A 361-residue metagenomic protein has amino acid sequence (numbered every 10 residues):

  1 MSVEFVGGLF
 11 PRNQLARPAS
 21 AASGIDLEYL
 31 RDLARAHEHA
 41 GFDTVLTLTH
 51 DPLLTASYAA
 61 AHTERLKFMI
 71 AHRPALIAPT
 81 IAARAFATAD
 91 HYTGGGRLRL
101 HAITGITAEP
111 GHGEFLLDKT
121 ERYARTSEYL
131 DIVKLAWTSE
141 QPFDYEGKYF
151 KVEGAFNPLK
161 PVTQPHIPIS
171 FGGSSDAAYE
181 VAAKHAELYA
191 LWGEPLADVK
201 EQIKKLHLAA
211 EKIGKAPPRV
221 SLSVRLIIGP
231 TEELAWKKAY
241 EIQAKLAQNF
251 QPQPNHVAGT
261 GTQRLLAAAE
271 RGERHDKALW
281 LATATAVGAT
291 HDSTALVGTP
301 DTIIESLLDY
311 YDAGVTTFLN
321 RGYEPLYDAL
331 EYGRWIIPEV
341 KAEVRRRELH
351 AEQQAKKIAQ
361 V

Functional and structural regions predicted by a protein language model:
M1-K67, V162-I167, A359: N-terminal beta1-alpha1-beta2 module of alpha/beta enzyme domains
S2-F10, E114-F115, K119-T163, L196-D312 (+1 more regions): An alpha-helical appendage that flanks or caps ligand/catalytic pockets
V3-L9, V45-T47, K67-H72, L98-A102 (+4 more regions): Hydrophobic faces of well-ordered beta-strands that scaffold small-molecule active sites in alpha/beta enzyme cores
G7-L27, A71-T80, T163-S174, L226-G229 (+1 more regions): Active-site mouth loops of central-metabolism enzymes
E28-L48, V181-W192, D309-T316: Catalytic domains of carbohydrate-active enzymes, especially glycoside hydrolases
R35-H39, S57-E64, F86, D90-L98 (+4 more regions): Acidic (Asp/Glu)-rich catalytic clusters
H37, G41, A59, A89 (+7 more regions): Conserved, mostly hydrophobic/aromatic
L53-R73, R125, Y129, E211-I213 (+1 more regions): Alpha-helix-loop-beta-strand connector modules within alpha/beta enzyme cores
